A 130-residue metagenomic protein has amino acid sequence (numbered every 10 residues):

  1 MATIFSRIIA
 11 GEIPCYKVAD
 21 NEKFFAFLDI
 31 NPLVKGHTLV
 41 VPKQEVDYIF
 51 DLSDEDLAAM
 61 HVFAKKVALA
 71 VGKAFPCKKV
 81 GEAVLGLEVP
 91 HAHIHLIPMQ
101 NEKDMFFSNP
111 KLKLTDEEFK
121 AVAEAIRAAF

Functional and structural regions predicted by a protein language model:
M1-F130: HIT superfamily nucleotide-processing domains
